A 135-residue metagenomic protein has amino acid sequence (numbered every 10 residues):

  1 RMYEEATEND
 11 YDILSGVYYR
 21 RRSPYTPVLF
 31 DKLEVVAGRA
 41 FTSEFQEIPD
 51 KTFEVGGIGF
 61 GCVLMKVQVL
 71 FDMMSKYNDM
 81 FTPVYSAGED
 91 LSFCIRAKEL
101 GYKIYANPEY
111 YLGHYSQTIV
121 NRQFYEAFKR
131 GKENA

Functional and structural regions predicted by a protein language model:
R1-M80: Conserved catalytic core of nucleotide-sugar-dependent glycosyltransferases
Q68, D72-A135: C-terminal catalytic/acceptor-binding lobe
